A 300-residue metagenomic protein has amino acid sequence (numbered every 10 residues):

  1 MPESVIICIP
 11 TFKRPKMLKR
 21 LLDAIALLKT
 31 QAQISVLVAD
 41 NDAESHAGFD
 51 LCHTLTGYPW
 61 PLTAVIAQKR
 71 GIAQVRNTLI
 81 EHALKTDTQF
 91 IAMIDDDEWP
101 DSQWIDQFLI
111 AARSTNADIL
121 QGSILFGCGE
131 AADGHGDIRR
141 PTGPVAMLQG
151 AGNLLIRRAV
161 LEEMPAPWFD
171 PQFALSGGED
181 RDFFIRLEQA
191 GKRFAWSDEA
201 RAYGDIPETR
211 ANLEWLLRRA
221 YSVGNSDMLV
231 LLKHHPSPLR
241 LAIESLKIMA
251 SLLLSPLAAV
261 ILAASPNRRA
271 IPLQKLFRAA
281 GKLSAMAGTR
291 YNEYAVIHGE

Functional and structural regions predicted by a protein language model:
V5-M17, L21, L28, A39: A conserved hydrophobic helix/loop-capping motif in glycosyltransferases and polysaccharide synthases
D23-V65: Acidic donor-binding segment of Leloir-type glycosyltransferases
A67-T86: Glycine-rich, basic loop-to-helix element that forms the pyrophosphate-binding segment of sugar-nucleotide handling
D87-W99: Short beta-strand-to-loop acidic/aromatic patch adjacent to the donor-nucleotide binding site
Q103-D133: Conserved donor NDP-sugar-binding/catalytic core segment of glycosyltransferases
R140-I156, A174-S176: A recurrent flexible, glycine/aromatic-enriched loop bordering the glycosyltransferase active site that acts as
A174-I185: Acidic donor-binding loop at a coil-to-helix junction in glycosyltransferase catalytic cores that engages
R218-S222, P236-E300: Non-catalytic, C-terminal membrane-associated alpha-helical segments of glycosyltransferases
